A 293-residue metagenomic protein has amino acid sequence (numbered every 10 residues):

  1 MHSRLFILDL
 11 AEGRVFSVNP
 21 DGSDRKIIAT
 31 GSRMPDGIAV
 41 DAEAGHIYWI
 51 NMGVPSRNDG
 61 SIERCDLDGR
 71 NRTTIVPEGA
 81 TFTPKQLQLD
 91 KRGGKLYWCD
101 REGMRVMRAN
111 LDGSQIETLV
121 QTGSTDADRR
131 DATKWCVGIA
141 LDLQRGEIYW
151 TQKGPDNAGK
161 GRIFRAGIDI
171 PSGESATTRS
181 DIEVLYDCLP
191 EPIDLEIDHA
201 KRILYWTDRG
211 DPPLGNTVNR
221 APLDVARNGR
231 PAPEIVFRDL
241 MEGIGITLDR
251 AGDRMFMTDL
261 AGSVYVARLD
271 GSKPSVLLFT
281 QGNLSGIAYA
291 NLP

Functional and structural regions predicted by a protein language model:
M1-I27: An edge-strand/N-cap motif at the start of beta-rich repeat modules
M1-S3, S32-G45, M52, E78-K95 (+7 more regions): Beta-rich, blade/repeat-based domains predominating in secreted/periplasmic proteins but also intracellular
L10, M52-G53, R101, L111 (+6 more regions): Short loop/turn segments immediately following the C-termini of beta-strands
E12-F16, R57-E63, M104-R108, N157-A166 (+2 more regions): Structural motif
S23-A29, N71-P77, Q115-R130, S180-Y186 (+2 more regions): A short beta-strand motif characteristic of beta-propeller blades
W49-G123: A generic tandem-repeat structural signature
N110-L111, A166-S175, A221-N228, R268-L269: Short loop/turn segments immediately following beta-strands, especially the blade-tip and inter-blade linker loops
L260-P293: Blade-level signature of beta-propeller repeat domains, shared across WD40, Kelch, NHL, RCC1 and BNR/Asp-box propellers
